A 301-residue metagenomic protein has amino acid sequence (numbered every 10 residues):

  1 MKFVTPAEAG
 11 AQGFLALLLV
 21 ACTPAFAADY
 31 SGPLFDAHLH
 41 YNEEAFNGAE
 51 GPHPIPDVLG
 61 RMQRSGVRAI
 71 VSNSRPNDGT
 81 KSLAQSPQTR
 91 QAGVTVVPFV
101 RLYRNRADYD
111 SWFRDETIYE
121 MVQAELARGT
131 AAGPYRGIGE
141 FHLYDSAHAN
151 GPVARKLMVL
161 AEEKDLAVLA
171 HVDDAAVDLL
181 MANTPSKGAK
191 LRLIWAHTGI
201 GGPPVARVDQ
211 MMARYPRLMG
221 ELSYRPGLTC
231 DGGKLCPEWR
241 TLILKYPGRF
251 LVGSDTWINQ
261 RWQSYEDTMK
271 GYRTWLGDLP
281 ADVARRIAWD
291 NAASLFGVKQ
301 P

Functional and structural regions predicted by a protein language model:
M1-A27: Intrinsic disorder/low-complexity segments
F26-A37, A45-P76, G248-R249, N259-P301: Mid-to-C-terminal alpha-helical segments outside catalytic/metal-binding sites
D29, K81-L169, M219, Y224-G227: Active-site gating/metal-coordination segments in enzymes
F35-L39, I70-S72, V96-R101, G137-E140 (+4 more regions): Hydrophobic faces of well-ordered beta-strands that scaffold small-molecule active sites in alpha/beta enzyme cores
L39-P54, D108-E116, C230: Acidic/histidine-rich helix-loop elements that form or flank divalent-metal/phosphate-binding sites at the catalytic
H40-N42, R75-P76, R101-N105, F141-Y144 (+4 more regions): Active-site beta-loop-alpha junctions enriched in small/polar residues
P54-V58, N77-Q88, Y119-L126, A176-A182 (+2 more regions): Alpha-helical scaffolding within the catalytic cores of extracellular/periplasmic polymer-degrading hydrolases
N150-V252, K299: Catalytic pocket-lining loop regions of alpha/beta-barrel enzymes, especially the amidohydrolase/enolase/GH5 lineages
